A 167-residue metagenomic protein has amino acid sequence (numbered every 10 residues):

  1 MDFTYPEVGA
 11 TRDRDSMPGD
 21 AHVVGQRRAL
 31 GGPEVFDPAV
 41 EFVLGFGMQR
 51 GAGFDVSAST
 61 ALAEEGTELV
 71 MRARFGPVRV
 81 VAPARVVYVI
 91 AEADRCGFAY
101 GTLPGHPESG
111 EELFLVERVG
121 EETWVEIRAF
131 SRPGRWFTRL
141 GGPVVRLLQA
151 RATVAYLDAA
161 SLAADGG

Functional and structural regions predicted by a protein language model:
M1-G76: Hydrophobic ligand-binding cavity/cleft-lining segments
R28-L30, M71-A73, Y88, R118 (+1 more regions): Hydrophobic side chains in beta-strands
G31-E34, P38, V144, L148 (+1 more regions): Short amphipathic alpha-helical segments
V40-M48, G105, E121, D158 (+1 more regions): Short, intrinsically disordered, mixed-charge
V70, G97-A99, W124-E126: General beta-strand recognition
F75-G120: Hydrophobic-ligand binding "helix-grip"
T102-L147: Beta-strand/loop substructures that line and gate deep hydrophobic ligand-binding cavities in soluble
L148-G167: Long, compositionally biased interface segments
